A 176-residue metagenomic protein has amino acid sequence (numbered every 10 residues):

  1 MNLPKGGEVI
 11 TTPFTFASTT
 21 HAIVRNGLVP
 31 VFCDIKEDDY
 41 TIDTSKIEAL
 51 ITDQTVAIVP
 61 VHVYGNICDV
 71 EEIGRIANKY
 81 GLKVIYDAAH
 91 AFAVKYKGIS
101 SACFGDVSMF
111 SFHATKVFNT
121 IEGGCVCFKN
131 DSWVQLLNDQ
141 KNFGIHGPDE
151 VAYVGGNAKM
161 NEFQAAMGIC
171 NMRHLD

Functional and structural regions predicted by a protein language model:
N2-A88, K95: PLP-dependent aminotransferase-like
L3, V24, A102-C103, F118: Short, flexible hinge/linker loops that cap or flank conserved catalytic cores
F14, D38, I42, I99 (+2 more regions): Residues at secondary-structure transition points
T19, S45-K46, D69, I99 (+2 more regions): Charge-rich, low-complexity amphipathic helices in intrinsically disordered tails/linkers adjacent to domains
L50-T52, S100-G105: Active-site nucleotide-sugar/metal-binding loop of Leloir-type enzymes
T55, K79-G81, I99, G123 (+1 more regions): A generic hydrophobic-helix recognition signal that picks specific residues within alpha-helical hydrophobic
A91-K97, F104-D176: Active-site region of PLP-dependent enzymes
